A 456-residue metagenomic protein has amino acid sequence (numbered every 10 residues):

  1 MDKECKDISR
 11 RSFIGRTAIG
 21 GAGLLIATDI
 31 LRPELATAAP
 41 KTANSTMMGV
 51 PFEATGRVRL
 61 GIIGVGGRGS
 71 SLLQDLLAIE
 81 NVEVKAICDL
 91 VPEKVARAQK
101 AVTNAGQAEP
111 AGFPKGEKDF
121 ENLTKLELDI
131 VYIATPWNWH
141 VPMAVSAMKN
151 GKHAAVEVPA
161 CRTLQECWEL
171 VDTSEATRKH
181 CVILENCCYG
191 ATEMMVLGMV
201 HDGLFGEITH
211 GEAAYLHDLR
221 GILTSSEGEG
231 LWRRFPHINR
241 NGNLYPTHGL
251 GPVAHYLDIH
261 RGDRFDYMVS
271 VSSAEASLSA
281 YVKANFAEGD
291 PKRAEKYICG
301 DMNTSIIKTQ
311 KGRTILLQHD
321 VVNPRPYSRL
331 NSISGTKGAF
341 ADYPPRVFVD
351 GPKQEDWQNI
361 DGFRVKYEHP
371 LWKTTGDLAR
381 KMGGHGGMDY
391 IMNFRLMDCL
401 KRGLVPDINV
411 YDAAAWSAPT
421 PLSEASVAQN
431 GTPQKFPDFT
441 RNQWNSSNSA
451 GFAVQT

Functional and structural regions predicted by a protein language model:
D2-K152, Q165-H180: N-terminal glycine-/serine-/threonine-rich beta1-alpha1-beta2 phosphate-ribose binding loop of Rossmann-like
I14, L73, Q99, A144-V145 (+6 more regions): Non-transmembrane alpha-helical segments in soluble domains of secreted/periplasmic/extracellular proteins
R16-G21, L25, S71, N323-T456: C-terminal helical cap and adjacent loop that interface with cofactors, partners, or active-site loops
G64, A176-V182, C187-Y297, L396 (+1 more regions): Predominantly a Rossmann-like dinucleotide-binding segment in NAD(P)-dependent oxidoreductases
A160-R162: Short, acidic/turn-prone active-site loops that include or flank metal/cofactor- and phosphate-binding residues
D301: Short, small/polar residue-rich loop motifs at catalytic or cofactor-binding pockets
S305-K311, G335: Active-site beta-strand termini and strand-to-loop segments that position acidic
